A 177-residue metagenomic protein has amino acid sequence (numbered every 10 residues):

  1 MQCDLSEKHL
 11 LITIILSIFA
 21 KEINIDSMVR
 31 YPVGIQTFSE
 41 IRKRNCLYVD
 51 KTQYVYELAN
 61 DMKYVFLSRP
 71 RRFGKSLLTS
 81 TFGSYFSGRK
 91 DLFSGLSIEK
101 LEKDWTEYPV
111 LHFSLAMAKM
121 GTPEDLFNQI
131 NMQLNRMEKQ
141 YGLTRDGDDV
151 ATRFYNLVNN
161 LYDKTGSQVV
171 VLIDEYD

Functional and structural regions predicted by a protein language model:
Q2, K8-D177: Phosphate-binding site recognition
